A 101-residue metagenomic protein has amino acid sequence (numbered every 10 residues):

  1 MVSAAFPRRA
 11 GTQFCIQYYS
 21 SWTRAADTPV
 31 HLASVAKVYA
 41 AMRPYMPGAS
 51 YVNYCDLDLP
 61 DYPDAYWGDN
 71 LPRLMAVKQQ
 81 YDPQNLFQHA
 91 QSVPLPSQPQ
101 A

Functional and structural regions predicted by a protein language model:
M1-A101: Cofactor-binding catalytic cores of oxidoreductases
